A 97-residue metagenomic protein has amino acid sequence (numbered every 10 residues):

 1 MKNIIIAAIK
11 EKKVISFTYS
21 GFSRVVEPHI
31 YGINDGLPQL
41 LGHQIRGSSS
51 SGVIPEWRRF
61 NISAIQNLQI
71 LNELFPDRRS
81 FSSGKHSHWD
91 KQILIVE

Functional and structural regions predicted by a protein language model:
M1-E97: Core beta-strand-centered patch of the WYL/Sm-like small regulatory domain
